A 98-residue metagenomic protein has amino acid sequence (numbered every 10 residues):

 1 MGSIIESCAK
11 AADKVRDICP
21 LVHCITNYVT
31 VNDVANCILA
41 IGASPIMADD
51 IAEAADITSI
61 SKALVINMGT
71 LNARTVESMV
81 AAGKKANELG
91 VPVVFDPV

Functional and structural regions predicted by a protein language model:
G2-V98: Ribokinase/PfkB-type carbohydrate-kinase core domain
